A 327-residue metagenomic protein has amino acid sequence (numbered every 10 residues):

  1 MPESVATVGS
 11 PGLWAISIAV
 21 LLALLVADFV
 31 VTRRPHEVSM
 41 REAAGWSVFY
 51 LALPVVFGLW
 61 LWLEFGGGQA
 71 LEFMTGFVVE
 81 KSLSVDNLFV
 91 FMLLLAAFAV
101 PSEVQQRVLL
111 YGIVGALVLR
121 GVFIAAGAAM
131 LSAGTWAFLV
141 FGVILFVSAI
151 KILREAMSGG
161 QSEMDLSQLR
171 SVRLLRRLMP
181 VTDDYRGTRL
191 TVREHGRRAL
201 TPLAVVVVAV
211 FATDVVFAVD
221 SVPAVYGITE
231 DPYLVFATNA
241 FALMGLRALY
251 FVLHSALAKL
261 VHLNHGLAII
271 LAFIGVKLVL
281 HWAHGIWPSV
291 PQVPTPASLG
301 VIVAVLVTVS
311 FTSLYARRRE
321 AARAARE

Functional and structural regions predicted by a protein language model:
M1-E327: Multi-pass alpha-helical transmembrane bundle typical of ion/small-solute transporters and intramembrane aspartyl
